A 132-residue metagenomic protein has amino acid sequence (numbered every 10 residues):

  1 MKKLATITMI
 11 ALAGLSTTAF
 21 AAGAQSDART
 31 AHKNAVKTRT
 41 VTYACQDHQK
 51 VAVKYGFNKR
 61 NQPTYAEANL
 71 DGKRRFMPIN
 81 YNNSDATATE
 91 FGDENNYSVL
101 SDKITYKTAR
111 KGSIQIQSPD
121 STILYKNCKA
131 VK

Functional and structural regions predicted by a protein language model:
M1-T8: Bacterial N-terminal signal peptides that target proteins for export
A11-L12: Repetitive helical segments and hydrophobic/amphipathic motifs
S16-A21: N-terminal signal peptide c-region/cleavage motif recognized by signal peptidases
A22-K132: Cysteine-centric segments in proteins
